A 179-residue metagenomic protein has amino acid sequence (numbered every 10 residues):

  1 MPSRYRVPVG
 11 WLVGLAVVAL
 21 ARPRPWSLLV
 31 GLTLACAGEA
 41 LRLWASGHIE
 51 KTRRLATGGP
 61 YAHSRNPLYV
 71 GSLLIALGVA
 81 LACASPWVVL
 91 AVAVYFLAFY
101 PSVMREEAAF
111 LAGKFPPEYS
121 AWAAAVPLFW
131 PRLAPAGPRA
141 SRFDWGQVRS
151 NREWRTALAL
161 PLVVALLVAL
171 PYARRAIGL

Functional and structural regions predicted by a protein language model:
M1-Y61, L68-L179: Membrane-anchoring alpha-helices and their flanking helix-loop junctions
